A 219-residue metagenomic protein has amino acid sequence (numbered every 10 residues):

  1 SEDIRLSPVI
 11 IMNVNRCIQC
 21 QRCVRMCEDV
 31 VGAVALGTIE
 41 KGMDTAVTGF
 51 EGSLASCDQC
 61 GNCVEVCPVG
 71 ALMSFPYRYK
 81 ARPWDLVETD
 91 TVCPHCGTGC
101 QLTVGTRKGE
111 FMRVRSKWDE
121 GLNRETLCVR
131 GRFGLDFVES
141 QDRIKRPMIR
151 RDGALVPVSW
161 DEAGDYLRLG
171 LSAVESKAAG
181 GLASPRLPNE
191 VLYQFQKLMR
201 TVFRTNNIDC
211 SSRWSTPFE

Functional and structural regions predicted by a protein language model:
S1-S56, V64-P94, T98-C100, R107-E110: Fe-S ferredoxin-like electron-transfer domains and their immediately adjacent linker/connector regions across
S7, D58-C60, N123-L127: Short beta-strand-alpha-helix junction that forms the catalytic/metal-binding core of metal-dependent nuclease domains
C20, R25, M73, R78-E219: Catalytic alpha/large subunits of respiratory electron-transfer oxidoreductases, centered on bis-MGD molybdoenzymes
C57-D58, P157: Ordered, soluble secondary-structure elements with a strong preference for glycine-centered loop motifs and nearby
